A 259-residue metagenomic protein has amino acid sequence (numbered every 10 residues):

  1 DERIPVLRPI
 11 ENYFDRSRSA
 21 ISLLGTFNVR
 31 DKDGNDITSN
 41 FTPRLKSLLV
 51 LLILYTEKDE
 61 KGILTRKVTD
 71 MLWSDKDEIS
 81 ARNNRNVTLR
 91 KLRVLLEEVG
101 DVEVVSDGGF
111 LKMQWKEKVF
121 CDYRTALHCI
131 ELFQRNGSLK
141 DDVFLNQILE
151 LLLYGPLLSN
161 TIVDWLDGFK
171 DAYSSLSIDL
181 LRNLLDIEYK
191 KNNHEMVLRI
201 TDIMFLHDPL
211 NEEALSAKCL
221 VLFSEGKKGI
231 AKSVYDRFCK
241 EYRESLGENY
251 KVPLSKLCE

Functional and structural regions predicted by a protein language model:
D1-R44, V102-F110: Short boundary/linker motifs that mark transitions into or out of structured domains
T26, F41-L51, E78-E98: DNA-recognition element of transcription regulators
F27, F110, I130-L166, F238-G247: Short acidic-capped amphipathic helix/loop micro-motif used as an active-site/signal-coupling element
D36-L72, L92: Short amphipathic alpha-helical recognition elements used for nucleic-acid or partner binding across transcription
V99-L139, D171, S175-S177, S255-E259: A short linear beta-strand->loop->alpha-helix hinge motif most characteristic of winged-helix/helix-turn-helix
